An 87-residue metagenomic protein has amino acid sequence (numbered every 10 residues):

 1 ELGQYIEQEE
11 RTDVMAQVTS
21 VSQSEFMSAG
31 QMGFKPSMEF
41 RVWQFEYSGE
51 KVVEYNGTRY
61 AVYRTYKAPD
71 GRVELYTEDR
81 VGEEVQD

Functional and structural regions predicted by a protein language model:
Q4-D87: Short, conserved turn/kink motifs that form compact alpha/beta structural patches or helix kinks used as
